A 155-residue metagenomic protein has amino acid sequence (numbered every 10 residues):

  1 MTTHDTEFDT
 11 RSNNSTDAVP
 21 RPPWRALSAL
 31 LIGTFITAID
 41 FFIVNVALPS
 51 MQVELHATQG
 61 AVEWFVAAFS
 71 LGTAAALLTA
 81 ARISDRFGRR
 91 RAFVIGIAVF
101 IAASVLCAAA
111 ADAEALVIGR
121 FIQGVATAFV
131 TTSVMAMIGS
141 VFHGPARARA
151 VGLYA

Functional and structural regions predicted by a protein language model:
T2-A155: Transmembrane-helix bundle of Major Facilitator Superfamily
